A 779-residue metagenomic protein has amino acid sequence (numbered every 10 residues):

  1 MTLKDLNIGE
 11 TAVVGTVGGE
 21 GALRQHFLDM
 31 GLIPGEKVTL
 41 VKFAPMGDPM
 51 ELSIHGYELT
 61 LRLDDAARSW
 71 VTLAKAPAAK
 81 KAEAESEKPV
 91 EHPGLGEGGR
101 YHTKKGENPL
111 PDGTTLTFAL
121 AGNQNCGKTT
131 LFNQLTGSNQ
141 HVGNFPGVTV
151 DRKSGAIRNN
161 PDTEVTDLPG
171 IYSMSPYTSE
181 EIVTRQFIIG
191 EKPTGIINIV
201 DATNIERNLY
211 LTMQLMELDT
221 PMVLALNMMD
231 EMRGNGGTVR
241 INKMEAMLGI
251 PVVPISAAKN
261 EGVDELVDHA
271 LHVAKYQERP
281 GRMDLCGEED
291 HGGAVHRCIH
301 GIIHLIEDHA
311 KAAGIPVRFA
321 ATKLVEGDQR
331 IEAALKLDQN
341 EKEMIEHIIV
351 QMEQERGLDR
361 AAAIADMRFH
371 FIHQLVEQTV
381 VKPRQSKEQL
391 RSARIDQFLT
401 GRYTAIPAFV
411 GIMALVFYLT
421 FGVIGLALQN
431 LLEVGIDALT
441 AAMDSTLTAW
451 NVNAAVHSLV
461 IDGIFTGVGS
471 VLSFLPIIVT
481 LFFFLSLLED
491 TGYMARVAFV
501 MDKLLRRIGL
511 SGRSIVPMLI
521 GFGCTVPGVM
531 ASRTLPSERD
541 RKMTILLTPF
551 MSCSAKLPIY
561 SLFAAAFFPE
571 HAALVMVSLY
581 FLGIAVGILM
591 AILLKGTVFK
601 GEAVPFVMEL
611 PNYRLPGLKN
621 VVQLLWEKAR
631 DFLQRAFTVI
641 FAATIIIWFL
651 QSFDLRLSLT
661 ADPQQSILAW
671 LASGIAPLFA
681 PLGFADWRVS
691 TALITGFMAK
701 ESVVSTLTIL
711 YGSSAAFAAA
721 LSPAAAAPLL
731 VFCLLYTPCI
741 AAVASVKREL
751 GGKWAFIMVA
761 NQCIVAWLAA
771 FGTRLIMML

Functional and structural regions predicted by a protein language model:
H92-S173, E191: Conserved G1/Walker A P-loop phosphate-binding module
N160, R185-V252, I559: Conserved C-terminal guanine-recognition region of P-loop GTPase G domains, centered on the G4
M232-L285: Canonical P-loop GTPase G-domain recognition
G249, Y276, M283-N453, L659 (+1 more regions): Extended helical scaffolds that flank P-loop GTPase cores
E355, A362-D366, K382, V423-I464 (+3 more regions): Extended, low-charge hydrophobic alpha-helical regions
A408-L419, L481-S486, A564-A566, L579-L593 (+3 more regions): Hydrophobic core segments of alpha-helical transmembrane domains in multi-pass membrane transport and ion-translocation
V434, A438-A442, A495-T525, K600-L624 (+1 more regions): Juxtamembrane inter-helical linkers in multi-pass membrane proteins
F550, S554-V577, A741-G751, A770-L779: Transmembrane helix-loop junctions at the membrane interface of multipass transporters and ion channels
